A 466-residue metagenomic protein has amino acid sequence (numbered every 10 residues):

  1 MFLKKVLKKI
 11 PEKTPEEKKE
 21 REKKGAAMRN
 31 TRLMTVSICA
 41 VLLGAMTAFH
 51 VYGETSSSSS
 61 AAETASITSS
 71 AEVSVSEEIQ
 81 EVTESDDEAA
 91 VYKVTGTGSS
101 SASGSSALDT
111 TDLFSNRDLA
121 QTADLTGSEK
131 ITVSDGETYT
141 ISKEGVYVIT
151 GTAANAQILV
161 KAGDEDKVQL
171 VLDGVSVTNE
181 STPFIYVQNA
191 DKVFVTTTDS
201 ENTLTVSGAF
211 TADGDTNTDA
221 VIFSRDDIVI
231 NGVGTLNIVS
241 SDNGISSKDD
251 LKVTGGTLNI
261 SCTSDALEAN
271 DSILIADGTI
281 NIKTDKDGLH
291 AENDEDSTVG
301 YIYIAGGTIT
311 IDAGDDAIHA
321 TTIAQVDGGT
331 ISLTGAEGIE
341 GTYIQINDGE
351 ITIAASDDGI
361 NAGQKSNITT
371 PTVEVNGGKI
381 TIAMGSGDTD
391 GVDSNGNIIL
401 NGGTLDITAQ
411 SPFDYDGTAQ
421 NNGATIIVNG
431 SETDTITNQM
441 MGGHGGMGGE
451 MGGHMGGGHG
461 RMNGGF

Functional and structural regions predicted by a protein language model:
F2-T14, K18-F466: A composition-driven surface/loop motif
